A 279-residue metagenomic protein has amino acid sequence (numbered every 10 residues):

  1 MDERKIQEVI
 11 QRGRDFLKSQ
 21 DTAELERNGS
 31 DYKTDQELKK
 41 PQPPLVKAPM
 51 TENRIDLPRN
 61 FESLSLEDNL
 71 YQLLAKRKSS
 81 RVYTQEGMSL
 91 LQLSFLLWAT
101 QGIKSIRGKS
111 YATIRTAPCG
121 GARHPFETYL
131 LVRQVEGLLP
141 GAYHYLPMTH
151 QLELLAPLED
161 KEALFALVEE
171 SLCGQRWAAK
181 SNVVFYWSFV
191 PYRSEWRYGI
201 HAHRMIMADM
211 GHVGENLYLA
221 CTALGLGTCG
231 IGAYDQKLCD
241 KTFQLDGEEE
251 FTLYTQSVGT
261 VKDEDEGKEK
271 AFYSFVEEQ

Functional and structural regions predicted by a protein language model:
M1-V184, Y192, Y234-Q279: N-terminal accessory segments that position/regulate proteins before the catalytic core
L96, T128, F185-S194, A202-C239: Small-aliphatic-rich amphipathic alpha-helix that forms the alpha element of a beta-alpha
F165-A166, R197-A202: Short, surface-exposed loop/helix-turn segments at secondary-structure junctions that function as lids/hinges flanking
